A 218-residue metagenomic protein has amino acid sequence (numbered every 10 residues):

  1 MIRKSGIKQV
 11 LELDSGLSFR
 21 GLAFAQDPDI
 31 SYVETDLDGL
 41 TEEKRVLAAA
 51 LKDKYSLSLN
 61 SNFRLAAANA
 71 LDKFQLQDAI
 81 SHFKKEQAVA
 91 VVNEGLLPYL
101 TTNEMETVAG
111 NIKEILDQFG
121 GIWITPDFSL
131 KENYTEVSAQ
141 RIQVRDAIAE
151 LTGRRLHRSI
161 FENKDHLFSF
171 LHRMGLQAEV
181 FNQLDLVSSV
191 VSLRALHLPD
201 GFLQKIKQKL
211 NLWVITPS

Functional and structural regions predicted by a protein language model:
M1: Phosphate/ATP-binding catalytic cores across multiple sugar-kinase/actin-like superfamilies, primarily ASKHA
K4-L11, S15-S218: Alpha-helical subdomain
